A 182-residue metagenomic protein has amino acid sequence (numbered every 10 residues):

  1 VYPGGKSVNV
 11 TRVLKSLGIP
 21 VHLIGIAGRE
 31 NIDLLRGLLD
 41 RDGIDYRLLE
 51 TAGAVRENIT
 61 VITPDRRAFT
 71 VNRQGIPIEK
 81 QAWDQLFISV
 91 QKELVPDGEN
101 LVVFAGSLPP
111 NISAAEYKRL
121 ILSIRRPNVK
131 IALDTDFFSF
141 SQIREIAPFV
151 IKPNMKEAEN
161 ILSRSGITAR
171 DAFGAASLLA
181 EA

Functional and structural regions predicted by a protein language model:
V1-R56: Substrate-binding N-lobe of the ribokinase-like
G25-R29, T51, P64, R73 (+2 more regions): Cofactor-binding loop segments of dinucleotide-utilizing enzymes, especially the Rossmann-like FAD- and NAD(P)+-binding
T60-D97: Conserved phosphate-binding/catalytic loop of the ribokinase/pfkB sugar-kinase fold
T70-N72, E99-S107, D134, K152-E157: Short beta-strands and strand-loop turn motifs
I76-E79, L108-I112, S139-S141, N160: Short, small-residue-enriched loops and turns at beta-alpha junctions that line or gate enzyme active sites
P96-L101, A147: Short acidic/histidine-rich motifs immediately flanking catalytic phosphotransfer sites in two-component signaling
A115-A182: Conserved phosphate/ATP/ADP-binding segment of small-molecule kinases
